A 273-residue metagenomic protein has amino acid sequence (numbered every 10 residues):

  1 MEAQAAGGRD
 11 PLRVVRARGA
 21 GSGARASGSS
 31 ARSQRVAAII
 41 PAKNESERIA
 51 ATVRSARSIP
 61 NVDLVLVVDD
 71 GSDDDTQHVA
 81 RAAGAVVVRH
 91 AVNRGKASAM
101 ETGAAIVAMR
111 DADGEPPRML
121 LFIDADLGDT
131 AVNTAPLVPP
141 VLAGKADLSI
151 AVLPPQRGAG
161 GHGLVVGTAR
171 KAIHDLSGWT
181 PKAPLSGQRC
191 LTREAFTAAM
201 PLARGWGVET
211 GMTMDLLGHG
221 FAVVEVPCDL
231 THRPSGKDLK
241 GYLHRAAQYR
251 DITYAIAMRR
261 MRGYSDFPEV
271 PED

Functional and structural regions predicted by a protein language model:
M1-A31, P201-D273: Hydrophobic helical membrane-anchoring modules
R18, N44-S58: Short, well-formed alpha-helical segments that are part of the catalytic scaffolds of diverse glycosyltransferases
E45-R48, S72, T130: Donor nucleotide-sugar binding loop of glycosyltransferases
V62-G71, V88: Short beta-strand/loop segment that forms part of the nucleotide-sugar
V68, H90, I123-A125: Catalytic metal- and UDP-sugar-binding loop of GT-A-like glycosyltransferases, i.e., residues flanking the conserved
D69-Q77, L127: A conserved acidic beta->alpha catalytic loop
A91-R94, S98-I106, P117, T130-R204 (+1 more regions): Acceptor/aglycone-binding surface of glycosyltransferases and processive sugar-polymer synthases
D113-G128: Short beta-strand-to-loop acidic/aromatic patch adjacent to the donor-nucleotide binding site
